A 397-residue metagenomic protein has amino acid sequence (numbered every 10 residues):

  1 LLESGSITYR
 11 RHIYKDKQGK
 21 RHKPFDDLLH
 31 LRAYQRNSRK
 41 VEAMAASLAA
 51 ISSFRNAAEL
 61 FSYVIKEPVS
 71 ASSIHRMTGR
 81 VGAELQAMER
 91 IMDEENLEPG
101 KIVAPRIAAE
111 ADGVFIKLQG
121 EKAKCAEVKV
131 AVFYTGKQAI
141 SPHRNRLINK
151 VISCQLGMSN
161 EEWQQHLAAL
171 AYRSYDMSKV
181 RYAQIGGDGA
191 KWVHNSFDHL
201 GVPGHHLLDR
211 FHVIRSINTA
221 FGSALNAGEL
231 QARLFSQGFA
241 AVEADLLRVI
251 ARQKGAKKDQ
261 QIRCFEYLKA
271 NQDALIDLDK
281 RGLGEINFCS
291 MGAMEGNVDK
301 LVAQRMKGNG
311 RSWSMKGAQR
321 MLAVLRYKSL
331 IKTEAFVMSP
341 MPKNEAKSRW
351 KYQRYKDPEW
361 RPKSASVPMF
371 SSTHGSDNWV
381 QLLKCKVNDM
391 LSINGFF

Functional and structural regions predicted by a protein language model:
L1-R10: N-terminal juxtadomain amphipathic helix that follows a signal peptide/anchor or precedes a small N-terminal auxiliary
I13-F397: Catalytic center-proximal scaffold of phosphoryl-transfer enzymes
